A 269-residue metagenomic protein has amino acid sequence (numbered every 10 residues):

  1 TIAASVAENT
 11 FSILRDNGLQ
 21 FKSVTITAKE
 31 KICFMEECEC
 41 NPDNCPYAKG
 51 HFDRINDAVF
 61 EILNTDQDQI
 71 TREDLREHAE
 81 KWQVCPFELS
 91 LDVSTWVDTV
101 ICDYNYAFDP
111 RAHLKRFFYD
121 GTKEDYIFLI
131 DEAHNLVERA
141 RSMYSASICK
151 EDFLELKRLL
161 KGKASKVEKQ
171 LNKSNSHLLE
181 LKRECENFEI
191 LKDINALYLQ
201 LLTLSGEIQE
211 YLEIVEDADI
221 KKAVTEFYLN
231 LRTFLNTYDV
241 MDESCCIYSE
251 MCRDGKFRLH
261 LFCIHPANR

Functional and structural regions predicted by a protein language model:
T1, L19-F34, E124-L136, I148-E155: Conserved beta-strand -> loop -> alpha-helix junction used to position metal-binding or nucleic-acid-contacting
T1-V100, F108, N172, S176-L191 (+2 more regions): A substrate-engagement module of RecA-like helicase motors
I2, E30, N105-F108, H134 (+2 more regions): Short, flexible loop/turn elements at secondary-structure junctions
F34-M35, D109-R111, R116-F117, V137-A140 (+1 more regions): Short helix/loop capping segments that flank catalytic or ligand/cofactor-binding pockets
L75-T95, V100, R111-F118, Y211-R269: A contiguous, basic/glycine-rich beta-loop/short-helix subdomain that forms a polymer-engagement track
V97, Y104-Y106, I130-L136, A140: Conserved Walker B
F117-D125: Short, conserved loop/helix-junction motifs that constitute active-site signature segments in enzyme catalytic cores
A133-N195, L201-L202: Conserved phosphoryl-transfer catalytic core
